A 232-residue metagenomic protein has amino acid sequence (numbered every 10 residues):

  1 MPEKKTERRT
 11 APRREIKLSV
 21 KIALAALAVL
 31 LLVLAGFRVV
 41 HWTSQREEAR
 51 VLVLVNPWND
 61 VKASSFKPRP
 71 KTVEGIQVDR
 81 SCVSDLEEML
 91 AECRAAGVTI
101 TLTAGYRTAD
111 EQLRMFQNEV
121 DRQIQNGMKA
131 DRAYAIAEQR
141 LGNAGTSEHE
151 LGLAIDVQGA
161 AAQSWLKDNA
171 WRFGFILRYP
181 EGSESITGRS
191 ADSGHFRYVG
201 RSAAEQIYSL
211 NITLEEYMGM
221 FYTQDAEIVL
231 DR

Functional and structural regions predicted by a protein language model:
P2-R232: Extracytoplasmic cell-surface/polysaccharide-interacting catalytic and binding patches
